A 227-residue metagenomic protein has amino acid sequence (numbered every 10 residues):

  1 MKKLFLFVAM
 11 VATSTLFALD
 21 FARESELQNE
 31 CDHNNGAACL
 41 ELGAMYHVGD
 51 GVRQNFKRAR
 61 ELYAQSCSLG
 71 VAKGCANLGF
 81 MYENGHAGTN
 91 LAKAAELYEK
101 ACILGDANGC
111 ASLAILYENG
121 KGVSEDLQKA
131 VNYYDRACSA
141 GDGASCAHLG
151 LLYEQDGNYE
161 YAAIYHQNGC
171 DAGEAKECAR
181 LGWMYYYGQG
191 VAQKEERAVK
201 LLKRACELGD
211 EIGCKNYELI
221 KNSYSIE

Functional and structural regions predicted by a protein language model:
L4-A12: Sec-dependent N-terminal signal peptides
H33-N35, V48-D50, N55, S68-V71 (+9 more regions): Short helix-capping/linker turns of helical repeat alpha-solenoids
E41-V48, L62, N77-N84, S112-N119 (+3 more regions): Hydrophobic face of amphipathic alpha-helices that form TPR/SEL1-like repeat modules and related alpha-solenoid
R204-E227: Terminal, low-structured helical/coil segments at or just beyond the last alpha-helical repeat
